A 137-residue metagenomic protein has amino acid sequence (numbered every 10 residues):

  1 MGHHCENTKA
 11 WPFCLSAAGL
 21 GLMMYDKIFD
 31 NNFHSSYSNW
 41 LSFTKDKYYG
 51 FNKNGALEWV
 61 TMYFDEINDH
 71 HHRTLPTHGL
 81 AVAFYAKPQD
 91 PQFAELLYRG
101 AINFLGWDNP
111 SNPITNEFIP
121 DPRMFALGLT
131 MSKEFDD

Functional and structural regions predicted by a protein language model:
M1, C5-D136: Extended ligand-binding clefts on enzyme/binding-domain cores
